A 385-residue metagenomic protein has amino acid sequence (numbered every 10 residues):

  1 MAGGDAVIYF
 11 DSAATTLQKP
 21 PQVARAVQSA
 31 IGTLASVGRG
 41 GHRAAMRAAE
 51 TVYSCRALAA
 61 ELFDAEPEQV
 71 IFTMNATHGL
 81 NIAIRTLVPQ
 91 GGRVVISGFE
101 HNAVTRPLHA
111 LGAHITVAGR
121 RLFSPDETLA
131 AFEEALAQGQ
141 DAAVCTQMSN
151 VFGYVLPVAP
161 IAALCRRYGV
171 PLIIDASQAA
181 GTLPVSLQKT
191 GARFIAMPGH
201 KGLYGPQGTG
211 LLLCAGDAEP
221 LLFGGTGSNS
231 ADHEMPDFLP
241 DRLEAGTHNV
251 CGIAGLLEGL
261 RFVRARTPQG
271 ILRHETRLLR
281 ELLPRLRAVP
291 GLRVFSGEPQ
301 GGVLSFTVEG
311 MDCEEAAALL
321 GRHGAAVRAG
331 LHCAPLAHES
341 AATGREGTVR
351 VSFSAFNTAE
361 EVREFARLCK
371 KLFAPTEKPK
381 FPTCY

Functional and structural regions predicted by a protein language model:
M1-Y385: Pyridoxal 5′-phosphate
